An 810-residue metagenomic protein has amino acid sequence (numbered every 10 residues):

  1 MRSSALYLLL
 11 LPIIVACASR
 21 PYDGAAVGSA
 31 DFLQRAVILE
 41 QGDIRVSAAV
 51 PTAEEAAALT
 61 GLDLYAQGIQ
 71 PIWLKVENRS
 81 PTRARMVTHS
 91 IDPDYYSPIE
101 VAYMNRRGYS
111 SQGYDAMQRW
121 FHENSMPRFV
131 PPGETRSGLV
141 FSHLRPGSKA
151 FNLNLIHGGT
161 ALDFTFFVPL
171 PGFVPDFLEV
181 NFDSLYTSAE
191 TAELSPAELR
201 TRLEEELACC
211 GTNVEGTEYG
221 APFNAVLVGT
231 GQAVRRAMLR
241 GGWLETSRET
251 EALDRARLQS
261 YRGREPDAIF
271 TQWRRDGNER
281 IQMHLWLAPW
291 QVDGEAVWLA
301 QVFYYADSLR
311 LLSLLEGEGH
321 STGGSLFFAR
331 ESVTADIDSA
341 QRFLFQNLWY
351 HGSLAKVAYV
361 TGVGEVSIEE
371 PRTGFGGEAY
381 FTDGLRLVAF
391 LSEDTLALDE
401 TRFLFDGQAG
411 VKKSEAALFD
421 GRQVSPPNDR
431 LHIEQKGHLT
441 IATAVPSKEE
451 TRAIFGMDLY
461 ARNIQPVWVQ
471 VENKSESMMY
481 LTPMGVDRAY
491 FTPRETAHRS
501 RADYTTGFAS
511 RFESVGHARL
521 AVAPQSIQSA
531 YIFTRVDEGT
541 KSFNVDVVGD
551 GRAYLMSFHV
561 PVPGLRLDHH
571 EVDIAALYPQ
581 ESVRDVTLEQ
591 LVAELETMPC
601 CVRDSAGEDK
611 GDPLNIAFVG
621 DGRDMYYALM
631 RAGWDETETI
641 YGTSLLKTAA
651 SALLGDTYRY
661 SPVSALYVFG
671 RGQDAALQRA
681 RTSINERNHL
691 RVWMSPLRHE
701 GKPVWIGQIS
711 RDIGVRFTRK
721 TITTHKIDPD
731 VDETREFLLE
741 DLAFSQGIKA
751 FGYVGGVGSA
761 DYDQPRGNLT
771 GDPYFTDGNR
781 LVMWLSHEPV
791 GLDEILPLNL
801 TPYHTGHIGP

Functional and structural regions predicted by a protein language model:
V15-A16: C-terminal motif of bacterial Sec signal peptides marking the signal peptidase cleavage site
R20-Y22, D94, N124-S188, V411-E415 (+1 more regions): Surface-exposed edge beta-strand/loop patches
A25-Q67, E204-E205, G407-R462, L595-T597: Low-complexity, acidic Ser/Thr/Pro/Gly-rich terminal tails and inter-domain linkers that flank the onset of structured
A56-W73, R79-M86, F129-P131, E215-G216 (+4 more regions): Short, solvent-exposed beta-strand/turn "edge" segments of beta-rich domains on protein surfaces
R79-P131, R136, K474-A523, Q528: The feature marks short-to-medium sequence segments in extracytoplasmic or secretory-pathway proteins
T82-S90, F151-N152, R235-R240, S477-G485 (+2 more regions): Short, hydrophobic/aromatic beta-strand segments
L207-R236, M598-Y627: Terminal, regulation- and interaction-focused segments at domain boundaries
E249-E400, G642-G806: A cross-kingdom signal targeting lumenal/periplasmic-facing segments of multi-pass membrane and secretory-pathway
